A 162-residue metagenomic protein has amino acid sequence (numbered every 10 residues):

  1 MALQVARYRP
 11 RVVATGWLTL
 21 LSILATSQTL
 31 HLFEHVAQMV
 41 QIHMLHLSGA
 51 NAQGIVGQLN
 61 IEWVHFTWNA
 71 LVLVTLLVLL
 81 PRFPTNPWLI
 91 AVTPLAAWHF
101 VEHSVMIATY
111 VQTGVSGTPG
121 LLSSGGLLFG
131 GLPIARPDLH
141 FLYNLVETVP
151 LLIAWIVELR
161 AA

Functional and structural regions predicted by a protein language model:
A2-A162: Polytopic alpha-helical membrane-helix bundles and their juxtamembrane interface segments in multi-pass membrane
